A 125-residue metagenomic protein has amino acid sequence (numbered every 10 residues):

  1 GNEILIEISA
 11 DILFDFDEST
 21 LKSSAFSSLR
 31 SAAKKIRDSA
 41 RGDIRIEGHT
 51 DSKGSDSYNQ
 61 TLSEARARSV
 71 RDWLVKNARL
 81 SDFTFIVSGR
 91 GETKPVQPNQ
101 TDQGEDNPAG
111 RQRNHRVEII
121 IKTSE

Functional and structural regions predicted by a protein language model:
G1-D43, T123-E125: Periplasmic peptidoglycan-binding/tethering modules of Gram-negative envelope proteins
E7, S24, R45-G48, S52 (+1 more regions): A generic structural signal for ordered alpha-helices
L29, I46, V87: Conserved hydrophobic/aromatic pocket- or pore-lining residues that grip, position, or stack substrates in active sites
H49-E125: Periplasmic OmpA-like peptidoglycan-binding domain that tethers envelope proteins to the cell wall
